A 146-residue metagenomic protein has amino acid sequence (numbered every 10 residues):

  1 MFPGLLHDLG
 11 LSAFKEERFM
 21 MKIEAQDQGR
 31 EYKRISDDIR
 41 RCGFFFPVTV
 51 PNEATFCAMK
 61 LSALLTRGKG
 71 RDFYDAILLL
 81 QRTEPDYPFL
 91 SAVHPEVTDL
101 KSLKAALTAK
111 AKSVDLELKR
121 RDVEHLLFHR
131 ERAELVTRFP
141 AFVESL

Functional and structural regions predicted by a protein language model:
M1-L146: Structured mid-to-C-terminal alpha-helical surface segments
